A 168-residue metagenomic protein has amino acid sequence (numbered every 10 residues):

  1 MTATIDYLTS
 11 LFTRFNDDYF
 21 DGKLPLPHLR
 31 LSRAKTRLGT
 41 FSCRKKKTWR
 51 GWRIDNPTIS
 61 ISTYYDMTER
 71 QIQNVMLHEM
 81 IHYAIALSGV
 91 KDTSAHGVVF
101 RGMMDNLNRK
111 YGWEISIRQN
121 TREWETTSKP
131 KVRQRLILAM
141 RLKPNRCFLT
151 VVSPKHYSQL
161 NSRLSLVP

Functional and structural regions predicted by a protein language model:
M1-R70, L87-P168: Metalloprotease/metallohydrolase-associated module, dominated by Zn2+-dependent proteases
N74-L87: Active-site recognition of the HExxH zinc-binding catalytic motif
